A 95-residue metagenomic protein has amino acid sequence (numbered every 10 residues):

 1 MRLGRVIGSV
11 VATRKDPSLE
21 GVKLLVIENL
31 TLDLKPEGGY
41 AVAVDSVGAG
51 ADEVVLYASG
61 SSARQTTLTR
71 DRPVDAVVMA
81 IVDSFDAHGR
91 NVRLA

Functional and structural regions predicted by a protein language model:
M1-E37: N-terminal first-folded block
R14-D16, V44-S46, T66-T69, V92: A generic local secondary-structure boundary/capping motif
L30, V44-S46, G60, V82: A structural micro-motif recognizing beta-strand termini and the immediately following turn/loop segments
G39-A43: Short alpha-helix capping/helix-loop boundary micro-motifs
L56-A58, S62-A95: C-terminal structural segments of small proteins and small subunits
